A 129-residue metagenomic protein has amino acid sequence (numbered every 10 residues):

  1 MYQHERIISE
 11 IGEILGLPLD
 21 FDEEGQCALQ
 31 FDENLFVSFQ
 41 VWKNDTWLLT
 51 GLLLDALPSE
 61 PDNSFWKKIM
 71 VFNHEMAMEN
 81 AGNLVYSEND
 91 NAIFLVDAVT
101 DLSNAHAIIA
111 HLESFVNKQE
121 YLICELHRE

Functional and structural regions predicted by a protein language model:
M1-V37, A77-E79: Charge-rich, low-complexity N-terminal segments
E13, K67, V71-M78, E113-C124: Short, intrinsically disordered, mixed-charge
E23, W42-N44, N89: Structural motif
C27, T46-L48, N91-I93: Hydrophobic residues embedded in beta-strands of well-ordered beta-sheets
F31-N34, G51-A56, D97-D101: Secondary-structure transition/turn motif
S38-A56: A short acidic-to-branched-hydrophobic micro-motif
L52-N89: Short, internal acidic amphipathic alpha-helical interface segments that mediate docking to partner proteins
A81-E113, N117-E129: Well-ordered alpha/beta subsegment
